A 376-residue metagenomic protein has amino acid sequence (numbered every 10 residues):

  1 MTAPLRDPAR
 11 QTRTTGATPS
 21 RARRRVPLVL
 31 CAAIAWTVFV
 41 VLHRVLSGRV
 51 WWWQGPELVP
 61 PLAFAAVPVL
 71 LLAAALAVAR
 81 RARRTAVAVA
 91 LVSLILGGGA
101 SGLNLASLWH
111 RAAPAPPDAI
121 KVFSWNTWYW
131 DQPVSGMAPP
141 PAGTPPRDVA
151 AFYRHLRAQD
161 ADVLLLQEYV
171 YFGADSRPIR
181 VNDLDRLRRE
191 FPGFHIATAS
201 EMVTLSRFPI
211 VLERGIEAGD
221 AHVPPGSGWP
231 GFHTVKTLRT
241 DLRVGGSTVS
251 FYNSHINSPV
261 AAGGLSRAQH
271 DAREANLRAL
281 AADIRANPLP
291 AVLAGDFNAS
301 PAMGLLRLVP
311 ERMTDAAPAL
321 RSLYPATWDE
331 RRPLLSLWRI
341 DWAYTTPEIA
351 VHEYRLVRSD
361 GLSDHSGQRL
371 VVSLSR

Functional and structural regions predicted by a protein language model:
T2-D183, R376: N-terminal, active-site-proximal structural segment of metallo-dependent hydrolase catalytic domains
G48-L58, G193-S206, H233, G263 (+3 more regions): Active site of divalent-metal-dependent phosphoester/diester hydrolases
P56, K121-T127, D148-P178, L205 (+6 more regions): Active-site beta-strand/loop signature of hydrolases that rely on acidic residues for catalysis
L96-A119, T127-W128, Y153-R154, V163-S250 (+1 more regions): Structured beta-strand-rich core segments of catalytic domains in phosphoester-bond hydrolases
P133-A138, R177-P178, R207, G263-L265 (+1 more regions): Short aromatic-enriched loop/helix-cap "lid" or pocket-rim segments at secondary-structure transitions that line
P139-A142, V163, L265-H270, A294: Second-shell loop/turn segments in exported
T144, W229-G231, Q269, D360: Replace "Gram-negative outer membrane beta-barrel proteins" with "bacterial and organellar outer membrane beta-barrel
S254-Q269: Active-site His/acidic residue clusters
